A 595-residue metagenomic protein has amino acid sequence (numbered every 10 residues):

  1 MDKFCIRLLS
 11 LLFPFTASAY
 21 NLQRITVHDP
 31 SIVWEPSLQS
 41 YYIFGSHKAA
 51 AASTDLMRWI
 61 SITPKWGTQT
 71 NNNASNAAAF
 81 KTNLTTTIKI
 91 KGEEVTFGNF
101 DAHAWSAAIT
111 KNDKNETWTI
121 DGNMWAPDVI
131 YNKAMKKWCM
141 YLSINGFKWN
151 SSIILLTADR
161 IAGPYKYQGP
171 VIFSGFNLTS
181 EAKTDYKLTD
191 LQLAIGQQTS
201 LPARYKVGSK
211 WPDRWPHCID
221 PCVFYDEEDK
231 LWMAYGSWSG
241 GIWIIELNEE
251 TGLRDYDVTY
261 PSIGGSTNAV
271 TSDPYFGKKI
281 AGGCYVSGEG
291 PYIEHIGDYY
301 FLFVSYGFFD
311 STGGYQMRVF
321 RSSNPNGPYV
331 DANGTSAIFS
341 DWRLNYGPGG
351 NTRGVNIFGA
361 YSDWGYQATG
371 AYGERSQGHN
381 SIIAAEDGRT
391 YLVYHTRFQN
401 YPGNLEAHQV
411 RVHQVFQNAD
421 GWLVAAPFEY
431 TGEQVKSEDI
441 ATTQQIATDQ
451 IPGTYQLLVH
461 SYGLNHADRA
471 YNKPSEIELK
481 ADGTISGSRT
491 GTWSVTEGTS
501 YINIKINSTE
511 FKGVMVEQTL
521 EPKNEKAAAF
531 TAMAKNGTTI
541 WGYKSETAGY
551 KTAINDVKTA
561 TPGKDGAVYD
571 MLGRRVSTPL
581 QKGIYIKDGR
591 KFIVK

Functional and structural regions predicted by a protein language model:
M1-L8: Bacterial N-terminal signal peptides that target proteins for export
L9-A19: Hydrophobic h-region of N-terminal signal peptides that target proteins for export in Gram-negative bacteria
A19-Y550: Carbohydrate-active catalytic/glycan-binding domains of CAZyme proteins, especially the secreted or lumenal ectodomains
K48, G563-D565, Q581: Short loop/turn microsegments at loop-to-beta-strand junctions
H413-Q414, K582-I584: Extracellular disulfide-bonded cysteine-rich modules/repeats
G549-L572: Residue-level detector of functionally pivotal "anchor" positions at catalytic/ligand-binding pockets or at interdomain
I584-K595: C-terminal tail/sorting-segment detector
